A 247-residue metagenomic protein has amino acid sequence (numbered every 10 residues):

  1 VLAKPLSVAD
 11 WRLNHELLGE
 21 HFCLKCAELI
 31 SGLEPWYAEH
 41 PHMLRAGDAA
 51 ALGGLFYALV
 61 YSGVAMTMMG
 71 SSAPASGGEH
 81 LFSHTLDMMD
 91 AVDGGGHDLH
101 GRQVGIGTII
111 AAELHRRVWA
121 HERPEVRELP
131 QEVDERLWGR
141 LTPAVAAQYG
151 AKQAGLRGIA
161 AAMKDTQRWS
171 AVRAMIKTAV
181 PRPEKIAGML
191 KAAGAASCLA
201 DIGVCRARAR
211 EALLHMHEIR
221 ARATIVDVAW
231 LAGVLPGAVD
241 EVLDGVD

Functional and structural regions predicted by a protein language model:
V1-S76: Carboxylate- and glycine-rich phosphate/diphosphate-binding segment that chelates Mg2+/Mn2+
V8-N14, M68-A73, L114-E125, A223-T224 (+1 more regions): Short helix-capping/linker segments at secondary-structure and domain boundaries
A9-E16, L44, M89-D98, H121-E128: Inter-helical turn/loop segments and adjacent helix faces that build the functional surface of alpha-helical bundle
R12-L17, E34-E39, L59-A65, F82-A91 (+3 more regions): Short acidic (Asp/Glu) and glycine-rich catalytic loops that position anionic groups and cofactors
L29, L33-W36, A51, A58 (+7 more regions): General structural feature for long, well-ordered alpha-helical segments within catalytic domains of soluble enzymes
H40-A49, F56, M69, A73 (+4 more regions): PLP-dependent amino-acid enzyme catalytic core
V60-R117: Acidic catalytic cores of enzymes that act on phosphate-bearing nucleotides/polynucleotides
H121-D247: C-terminal charged capping/lid subdomain of soluble metabolic enzymes
